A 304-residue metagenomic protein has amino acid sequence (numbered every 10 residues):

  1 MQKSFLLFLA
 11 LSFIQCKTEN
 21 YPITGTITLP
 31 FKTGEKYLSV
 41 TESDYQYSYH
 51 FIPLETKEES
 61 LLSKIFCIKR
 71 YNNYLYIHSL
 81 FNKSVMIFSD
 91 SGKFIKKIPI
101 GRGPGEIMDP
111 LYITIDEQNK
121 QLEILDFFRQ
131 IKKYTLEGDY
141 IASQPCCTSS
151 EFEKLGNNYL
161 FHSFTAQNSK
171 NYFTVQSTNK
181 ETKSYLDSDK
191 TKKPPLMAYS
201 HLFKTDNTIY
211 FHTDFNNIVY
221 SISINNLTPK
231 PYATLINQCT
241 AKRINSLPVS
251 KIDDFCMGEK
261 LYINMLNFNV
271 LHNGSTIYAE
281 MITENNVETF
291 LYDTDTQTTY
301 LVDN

Functional and structural regions predicted by a protein language model:
M1-S4, K17: Positively charged n-region of N-terminal signal peptides that target proteins for export
S4-S12: Sec-dependent N-terminal signal peptides
C16-N304: Eukaryotic scaffold repeat domains enriched in small/polar residues
